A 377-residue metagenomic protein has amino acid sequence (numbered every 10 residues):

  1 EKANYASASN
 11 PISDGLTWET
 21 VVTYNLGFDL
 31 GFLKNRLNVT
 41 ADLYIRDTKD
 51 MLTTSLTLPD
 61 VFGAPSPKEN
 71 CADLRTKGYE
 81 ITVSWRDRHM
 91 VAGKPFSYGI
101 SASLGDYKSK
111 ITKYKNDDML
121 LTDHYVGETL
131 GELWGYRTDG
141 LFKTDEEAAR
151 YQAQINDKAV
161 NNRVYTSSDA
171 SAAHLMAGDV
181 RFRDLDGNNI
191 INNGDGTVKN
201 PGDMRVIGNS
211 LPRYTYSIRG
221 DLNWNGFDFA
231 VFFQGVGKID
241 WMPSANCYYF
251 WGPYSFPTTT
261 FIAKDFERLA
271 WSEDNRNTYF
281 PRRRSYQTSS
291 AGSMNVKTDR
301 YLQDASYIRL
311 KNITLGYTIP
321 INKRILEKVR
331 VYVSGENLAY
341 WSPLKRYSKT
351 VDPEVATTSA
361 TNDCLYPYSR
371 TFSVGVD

Functional and structural regions predicted by a protein language model:
E1-R137, K297-D377: Extracellular/periplasmic, surface-exposed regions of secreted and cell-surface proteins
K2-Y5, L52-T57, G78, I190-K199 (+2 more regions): Active-site-adjacent bridging/hinge elements
T48-K49, N200-P201, G208-S210, K238-D240 (+1 more regions): A short local loop/turn or secondary-structure capping micro-motif enriched for an aromatic residue
R88-G208, F250-G252, T258-F261, F266-N275: Conserved small-residue
S101, G202, P212-G226, K311-G316: Conserved SET/PR-domain catalytic core that frames the SAM/AdoMet-binding pocket
T144-E146, I218, V374: Aromatic-residue-lined binding/catalytic grooves and analogous aromatic/hydrophobic interfacial grooves in multimeric
D157-K158, N162, N209-P243: Glycine-rich, aromatic-lined ligand/substrate-binding cores of catalytic and carbohydrate-binding domains
A177, V236-R330, G335: Extracytoplasmic gating/loop element in the C-terminal half of outer-membrane beta-barrel translocons and assembly
